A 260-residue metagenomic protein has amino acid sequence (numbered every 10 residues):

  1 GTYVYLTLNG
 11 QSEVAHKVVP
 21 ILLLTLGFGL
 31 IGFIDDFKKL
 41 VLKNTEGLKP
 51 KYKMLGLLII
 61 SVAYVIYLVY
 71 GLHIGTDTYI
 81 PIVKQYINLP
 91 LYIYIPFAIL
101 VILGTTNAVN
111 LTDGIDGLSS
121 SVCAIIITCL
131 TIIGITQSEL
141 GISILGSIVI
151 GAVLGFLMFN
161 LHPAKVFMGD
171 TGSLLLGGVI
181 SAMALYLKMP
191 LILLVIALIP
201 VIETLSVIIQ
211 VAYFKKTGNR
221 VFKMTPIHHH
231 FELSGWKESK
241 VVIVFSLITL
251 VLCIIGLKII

Functional and structural regions predicted by a protein language model:
T2-F33, V69-G71, Y92-I260: Alpha-helical transmembrane segments
G10-E13, L40-V41, L72-Y86: Membrane-interface helix termini and inter-helical loops of multi-pass transporters
Q11-P20, V41-G56: Membrane-interfacial loop-to-helix junctions in multi-pass inner-membrane proteins
I34-L42: Hydrophobic transmembrane alpha-helix segments characteristic of membrane transport and insertion machinery
N44-G47, Q85, L233-G235: Short, Lys/Arg-rich N-terminal segment immediately upstream of the first membrane anchor
Y52-A63, V69: Carboxylate/His-rich catalytic cores and anion/metal-binding grooves
T78-Y86, P90-L100: Active-site-adjacent "gating/activation" loops or surface patches in catalytic cores
